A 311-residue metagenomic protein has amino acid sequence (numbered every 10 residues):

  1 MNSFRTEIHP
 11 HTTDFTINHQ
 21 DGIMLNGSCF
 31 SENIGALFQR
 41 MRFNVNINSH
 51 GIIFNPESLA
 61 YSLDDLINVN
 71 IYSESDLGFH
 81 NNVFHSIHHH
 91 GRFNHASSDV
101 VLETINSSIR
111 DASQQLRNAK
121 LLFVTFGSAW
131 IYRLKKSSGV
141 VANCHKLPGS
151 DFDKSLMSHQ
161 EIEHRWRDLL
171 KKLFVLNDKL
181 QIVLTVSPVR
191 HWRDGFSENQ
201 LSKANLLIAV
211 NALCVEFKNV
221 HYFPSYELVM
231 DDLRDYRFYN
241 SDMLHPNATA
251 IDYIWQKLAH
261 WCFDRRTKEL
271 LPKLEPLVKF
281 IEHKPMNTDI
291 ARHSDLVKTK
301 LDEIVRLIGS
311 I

Functional and structural regions predicted by a protein language model:
M1-S73, A209-A212: Serine-esterase "nucleophile elbow" of acetyl-processing enzymes
T6, A129, K171-Q200, P224-L228 (+2 more regions): Active-site segments of SGNH/GDSL-like serine hydrolases that catalyze O-acetyl group transfer/hydrolysis on lipids
N33, N44-V124, S128-L134: Conserved SGNH/GDSL esterase-like catalytic core that processes O-acyl groups on lipids and polysaccharides
F93-V100, D151-I162: The substrate-binding groove and active-site-proximal loops of carbohydrate-active enzymes, especially glycoside
Q115, I162-I182, A209-H221, W261: A structural motif corresponding to the C-terminal end of an alpha-helix and its immediate exit/capping segment
K136-H159: A solvent-exposed, charged loop/short amphipathic helix patch at secondary-structure junctions
Q181-V183, A204-D235, K257, L271-K273: Extracellular serine-dependent O-acyl
K257-I311: Conserved catalytic region of serine esterases and O-acyltransferases that act on ester linkages in lipids
